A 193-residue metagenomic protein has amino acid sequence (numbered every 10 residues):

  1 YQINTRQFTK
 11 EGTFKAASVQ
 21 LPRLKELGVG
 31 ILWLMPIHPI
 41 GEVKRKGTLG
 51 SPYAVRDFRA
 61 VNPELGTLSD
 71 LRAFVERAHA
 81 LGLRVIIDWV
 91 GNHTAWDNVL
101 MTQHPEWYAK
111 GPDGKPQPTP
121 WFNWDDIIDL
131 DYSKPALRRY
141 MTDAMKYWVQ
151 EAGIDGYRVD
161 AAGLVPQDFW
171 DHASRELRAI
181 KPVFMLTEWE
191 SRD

Functional and structural regions predicted by a protein language model:
R6-K15, V19-G30, P36-A152, H172-A179 (+1 more regions): Substrate-binding/active-site clefts of carbohydrate-active enzymes
I86, G156-A162: Short catalytic-loop micro-motif centered on adjacent basic/acidic residues
A161, M185-E188: Substrate-binding/catalytic cleft of secreted carbohydrate-active enzymes, primarily glycoside hydrolases
Q167: Glycan-recognition and catalytic cores of secretory/periplasmic carbohydrate-active enzymes
W189-D193: Short, polar loop motifs at secondary-structure junctions
